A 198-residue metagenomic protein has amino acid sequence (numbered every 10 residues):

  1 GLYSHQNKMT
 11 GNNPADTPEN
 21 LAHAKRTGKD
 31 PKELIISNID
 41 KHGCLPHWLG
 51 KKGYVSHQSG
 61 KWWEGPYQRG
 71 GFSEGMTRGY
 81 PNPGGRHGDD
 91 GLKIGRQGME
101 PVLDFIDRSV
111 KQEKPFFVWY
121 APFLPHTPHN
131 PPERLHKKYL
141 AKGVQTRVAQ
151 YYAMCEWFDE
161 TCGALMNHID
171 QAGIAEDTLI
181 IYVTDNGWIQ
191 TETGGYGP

Functional and structural regions predicted by a protein language model:
G1-P198: Formylglycine-dependent sulfatase
